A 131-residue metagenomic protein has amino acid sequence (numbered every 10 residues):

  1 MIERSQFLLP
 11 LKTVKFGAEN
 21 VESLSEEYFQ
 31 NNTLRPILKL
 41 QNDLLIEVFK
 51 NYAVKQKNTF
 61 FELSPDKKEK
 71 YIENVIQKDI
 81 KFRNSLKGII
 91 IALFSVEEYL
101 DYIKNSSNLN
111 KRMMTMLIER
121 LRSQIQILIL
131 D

Functional and structural regions predicted by a protein language model:
M1-R35: N-terminal leader/targeting peptides and immediately adjacent processing regions
L9, F16-N20, K57, F61-E62 (+1 more regions): Short, flexible segments with low predicted structural confidence
G17, N51, K55, S123-I127: Surface-exposed polar/charged interaction patches
N31-F61: Short, well-structured hydrophobic secondary-structure segments
Q41, V48-A53, I90-E97, S106 (+1 more regions): Generic structural signal for hydrophobic core residues of well-folded globular domains
F60-R112: Amphipathic protein-protein interaction modules
N105-D131: Long, highly charged low-complexity segments enriched in Glu/Asp and Lys/Arg with interspersed Ser/Thr
